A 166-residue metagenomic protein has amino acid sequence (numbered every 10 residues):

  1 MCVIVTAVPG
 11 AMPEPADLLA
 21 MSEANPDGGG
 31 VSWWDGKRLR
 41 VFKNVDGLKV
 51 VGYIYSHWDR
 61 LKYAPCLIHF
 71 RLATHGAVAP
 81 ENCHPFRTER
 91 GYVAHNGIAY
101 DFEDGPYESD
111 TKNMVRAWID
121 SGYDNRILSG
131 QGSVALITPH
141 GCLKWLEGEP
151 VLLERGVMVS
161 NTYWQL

Functional and structural regions predicted by a protein language model:
M1-D59, C66, P150-L166: Extreme N-terminus nucleophile/cap motif
C2-T6, G28-G36, I68, H84-F86 (+2 more regions): Short beta-strand scaffold segments in enzyme catalytic cores
G10-A11, L72-T74, I98-A99, G141: Short, glycine-/Ser/Thr-/acidic-enriched flexible segments
N25-G28, L61, A79, L128-G130: Short, basic and Ser/Thr-rich N-terminal targeting/leader segments
A64-E81, D120, Q165-L166: PP2C/PPM family metal-dependent serine/threonine protein phosphatase catalytic domain, recognizing the conserved
A73-G91, I127: Acidic loop->beta-strand submotif enriched in PP2C/PPM serine/threonine phosphatases
R90-E103: Conserved beta-strand-loop-short alpha-helix elements that form and flank the Mn2+/Mg2+-coordinating active site
Y100-L153: Short histidine
